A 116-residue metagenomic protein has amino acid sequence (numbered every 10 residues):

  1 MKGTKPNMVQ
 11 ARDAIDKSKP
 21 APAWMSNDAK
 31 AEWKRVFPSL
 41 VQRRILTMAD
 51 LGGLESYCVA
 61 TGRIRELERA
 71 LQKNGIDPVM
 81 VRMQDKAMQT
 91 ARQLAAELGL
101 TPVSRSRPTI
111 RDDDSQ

Functional and structural regions predicted by a protein language model:
M1, M8, M25, M48 (+2 more regions): Detector for methionine-enriched segments
M1-R35, E97-L100, S104-Q116: Arg/Lys-rich, low-complexity, intrinsically disordered N-terminal tails that contact nucleic acids
P22-K73: An amphipathic, hydrophobic-aromatic interaction surface with interspersed Lys/Arg that forms lipid/phosphate-bearing
E55-E66, L71-Q116: Amphipathic alpha-helical protein-protein interaction segments
